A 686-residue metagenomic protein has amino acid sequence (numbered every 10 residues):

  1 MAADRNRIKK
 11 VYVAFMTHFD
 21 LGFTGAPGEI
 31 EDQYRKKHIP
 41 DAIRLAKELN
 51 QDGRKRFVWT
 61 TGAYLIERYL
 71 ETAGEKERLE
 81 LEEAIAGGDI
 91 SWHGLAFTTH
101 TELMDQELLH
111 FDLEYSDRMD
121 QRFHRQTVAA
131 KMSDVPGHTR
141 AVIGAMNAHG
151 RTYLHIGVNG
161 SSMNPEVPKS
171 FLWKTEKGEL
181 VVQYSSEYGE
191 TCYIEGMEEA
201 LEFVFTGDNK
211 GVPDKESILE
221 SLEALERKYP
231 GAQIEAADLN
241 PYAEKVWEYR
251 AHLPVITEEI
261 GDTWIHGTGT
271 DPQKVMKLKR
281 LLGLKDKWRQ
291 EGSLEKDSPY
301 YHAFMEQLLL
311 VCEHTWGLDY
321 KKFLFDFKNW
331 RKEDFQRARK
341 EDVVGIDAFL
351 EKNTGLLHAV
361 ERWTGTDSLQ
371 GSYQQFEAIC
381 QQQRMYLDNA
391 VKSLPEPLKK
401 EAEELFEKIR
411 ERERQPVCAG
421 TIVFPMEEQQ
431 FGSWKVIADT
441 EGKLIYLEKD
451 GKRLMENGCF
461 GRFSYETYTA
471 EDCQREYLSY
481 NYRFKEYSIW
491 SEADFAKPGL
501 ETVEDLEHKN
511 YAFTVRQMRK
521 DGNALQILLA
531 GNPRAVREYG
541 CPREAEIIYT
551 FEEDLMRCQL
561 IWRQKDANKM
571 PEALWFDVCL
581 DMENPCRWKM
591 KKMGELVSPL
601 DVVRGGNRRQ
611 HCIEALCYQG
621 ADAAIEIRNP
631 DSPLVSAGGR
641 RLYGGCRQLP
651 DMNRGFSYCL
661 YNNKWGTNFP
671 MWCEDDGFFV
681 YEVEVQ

Functional and structural regions predicted by a protein language model:
M1-Q375, Q382, R519-Q686: Catalytic-domain carbohydrate-binding cleft regions of carbohydrate-active enzymes
H302, L310-E313, Y320-W562, G677: Catalytic and substrate-binding regions of extracellular carbohydrate-active enzymes, especially polysaccharide lyases
